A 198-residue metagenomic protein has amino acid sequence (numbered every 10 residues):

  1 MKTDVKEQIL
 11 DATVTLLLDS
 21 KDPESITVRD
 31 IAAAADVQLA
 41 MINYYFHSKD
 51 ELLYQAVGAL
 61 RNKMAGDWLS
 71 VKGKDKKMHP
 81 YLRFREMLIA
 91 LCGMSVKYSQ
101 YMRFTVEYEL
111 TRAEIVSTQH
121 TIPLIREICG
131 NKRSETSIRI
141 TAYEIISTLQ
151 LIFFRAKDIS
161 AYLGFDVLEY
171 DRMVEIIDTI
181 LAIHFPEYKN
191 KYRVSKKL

Functional and structural regions predicted by a protein language model:
K2, K6-V14: Short, leucine-enriched amphipathic alpha-helices that occur as contiguous helical runs
Q8, D30, E86, A90 (+2 more regions): Amphipathic alpha-helical interaction segments
Q8, L16-E51, Q55: Helix-turn-helix
V28, G58-A65, V71: Short, basic, alpha-helical segments at the C-terminal edge of helix-turn-helix-like DNA-binding modules
A65-W68, V106-I140, V174-D178: Amphipathic alpha-helical packing segments from all-alpha helical-bundle domains
L69-Y101, E135, A142: Hydrophobic alpha-helical connector segments
I89-R112, T118, A156-D158: Amphipathic alpha-helical segments used for helix-helix packing
I122-K132, F154-L198: C-terminal peripheral helix-coil segments that are non-catalytic and often amphipathic
